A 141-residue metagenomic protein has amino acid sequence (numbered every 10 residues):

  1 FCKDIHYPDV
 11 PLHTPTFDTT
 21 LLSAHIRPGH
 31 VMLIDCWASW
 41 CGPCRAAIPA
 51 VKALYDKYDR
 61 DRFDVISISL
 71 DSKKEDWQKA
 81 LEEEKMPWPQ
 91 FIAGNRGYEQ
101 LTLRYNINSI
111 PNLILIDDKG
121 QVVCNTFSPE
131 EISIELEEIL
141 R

Functional and structural regions predicted by a protein language model:
F1-D9: N-terminal targeting signals for export/organelle localization
H6, H30, N108-I110: Short, small/polar residue-rich loop motifs at catalytic or cofactor-binding pockets
L12-V31: A short beta-strand-turn-helix
S23, I48, K52, K74 (+3 more regions): Extracytoplasmic/secreted envelope proteins and their assembly/folding machinery, especially bacterial periplasmic
L33-I34, V65, L113: Hydrophobic beta-strand anchors of alpha/beta hydrolase catalytic cores
C36-A53: Conserved redox-active cysteine motifs that mediate thiol-disulfide chemistry, especially di-cysteine Cys-X(1-2)-Cys
A53-Y98, L103-I110: Conserved segment of the thioredoxin-like fold in thiol-based oxidoreductases
M86, A93-L140: Thiol/disulfide oxidoreductase modules built on the thioredoxin-like
